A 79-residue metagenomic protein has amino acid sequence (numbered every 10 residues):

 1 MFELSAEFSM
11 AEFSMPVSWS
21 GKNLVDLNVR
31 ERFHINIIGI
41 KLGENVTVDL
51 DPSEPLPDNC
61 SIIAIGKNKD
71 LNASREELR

Functional and structural regions predicted by a protein language model:
M1-S20: Flexible, Lys/Arg-rich cytosolic regulatory linkers and terminal tails that connect or flank
W19-R79: Cytosolic Rossmann-like ligand/nucleotide-binding regulatory domains
